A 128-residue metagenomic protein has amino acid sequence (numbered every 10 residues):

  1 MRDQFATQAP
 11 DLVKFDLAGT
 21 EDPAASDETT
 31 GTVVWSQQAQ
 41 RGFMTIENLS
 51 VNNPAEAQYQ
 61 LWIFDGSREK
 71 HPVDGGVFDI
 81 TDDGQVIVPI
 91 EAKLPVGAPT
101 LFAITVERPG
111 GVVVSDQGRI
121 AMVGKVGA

Functional and structural regions predicted by a protein language model:
M1-A128: N-terminal targeting/export leaders
